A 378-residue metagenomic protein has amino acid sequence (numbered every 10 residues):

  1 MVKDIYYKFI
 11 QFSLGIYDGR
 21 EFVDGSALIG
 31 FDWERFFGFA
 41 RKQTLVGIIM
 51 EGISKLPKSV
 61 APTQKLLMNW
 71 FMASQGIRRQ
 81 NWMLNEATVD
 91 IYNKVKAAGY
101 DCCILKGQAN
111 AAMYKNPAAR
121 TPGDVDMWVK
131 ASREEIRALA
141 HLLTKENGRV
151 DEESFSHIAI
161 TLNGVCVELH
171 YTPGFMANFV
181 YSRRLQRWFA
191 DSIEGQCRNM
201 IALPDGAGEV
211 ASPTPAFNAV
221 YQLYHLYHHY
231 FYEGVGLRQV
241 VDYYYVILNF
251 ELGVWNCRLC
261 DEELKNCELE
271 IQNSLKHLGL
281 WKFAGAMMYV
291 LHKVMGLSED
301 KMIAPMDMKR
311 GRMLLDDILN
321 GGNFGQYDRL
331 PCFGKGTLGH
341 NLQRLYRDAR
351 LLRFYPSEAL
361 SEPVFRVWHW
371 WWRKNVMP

Functional and structural regions predicted by a protein language model:
M1-G123, V129-P378: Conserved NTP-donor binding/palm subdomain of two-metal-ion nucleotidyltransferases/polymerases, i.e., the charged
